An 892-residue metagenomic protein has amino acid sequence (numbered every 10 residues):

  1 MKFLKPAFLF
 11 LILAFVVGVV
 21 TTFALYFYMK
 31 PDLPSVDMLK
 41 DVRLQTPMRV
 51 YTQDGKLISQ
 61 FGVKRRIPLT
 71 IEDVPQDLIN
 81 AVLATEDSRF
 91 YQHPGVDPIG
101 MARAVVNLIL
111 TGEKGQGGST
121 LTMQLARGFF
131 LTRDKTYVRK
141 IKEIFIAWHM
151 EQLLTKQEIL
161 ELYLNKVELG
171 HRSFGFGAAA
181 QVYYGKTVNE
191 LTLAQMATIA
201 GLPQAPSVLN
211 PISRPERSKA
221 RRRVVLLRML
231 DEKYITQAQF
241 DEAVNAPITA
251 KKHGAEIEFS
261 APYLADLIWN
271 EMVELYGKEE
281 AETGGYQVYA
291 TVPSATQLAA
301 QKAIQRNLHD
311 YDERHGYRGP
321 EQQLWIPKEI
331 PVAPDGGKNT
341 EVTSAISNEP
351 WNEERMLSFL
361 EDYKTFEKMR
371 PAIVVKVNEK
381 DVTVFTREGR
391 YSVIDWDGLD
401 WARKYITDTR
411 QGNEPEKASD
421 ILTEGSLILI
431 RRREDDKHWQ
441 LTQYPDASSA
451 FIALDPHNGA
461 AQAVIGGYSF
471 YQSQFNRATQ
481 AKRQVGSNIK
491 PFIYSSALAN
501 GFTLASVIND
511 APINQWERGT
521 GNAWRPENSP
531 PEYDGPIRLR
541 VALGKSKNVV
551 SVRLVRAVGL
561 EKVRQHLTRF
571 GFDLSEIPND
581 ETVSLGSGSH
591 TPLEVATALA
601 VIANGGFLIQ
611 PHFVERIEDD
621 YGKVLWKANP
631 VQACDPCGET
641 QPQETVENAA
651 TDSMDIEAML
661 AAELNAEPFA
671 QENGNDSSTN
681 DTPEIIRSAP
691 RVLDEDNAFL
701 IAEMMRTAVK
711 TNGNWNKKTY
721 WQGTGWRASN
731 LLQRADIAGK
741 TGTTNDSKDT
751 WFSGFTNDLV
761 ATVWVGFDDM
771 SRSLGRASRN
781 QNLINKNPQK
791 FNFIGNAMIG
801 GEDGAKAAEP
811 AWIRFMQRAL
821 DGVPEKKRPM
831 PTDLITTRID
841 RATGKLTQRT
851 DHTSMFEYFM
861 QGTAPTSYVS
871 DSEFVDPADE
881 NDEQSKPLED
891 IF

Functional and structural regions predicted by a protein language model:
M1-Y51, R89, I109: N-terminal type II signal-anchor transmembrane helix that functions as the membrane-insertion/stop-transfer segment
T22, E113-E388, L554, Q565-R569 (+4 more regions): Non-catalytic, structured segments within soluble enzyme domains
I67-E72, T409-S419, Y444-S449, Q472-F492 (+2 more regions): Short active-site loop at a secondary-structure junction that contains or immediately precedes the catalytic residue(s)
L78, A290, S294-Q297, Q301-A303 (+9 more regions): A penicillin-recognizing enzyme superfamily signal
V82-L83, M229, A300, E379 (+7 more regions): Active-site SXXK
Y91-M101, F174-G177, T236-D241, F475 (+3 more regions): Short, well-structured active-site flanking segments
F129, V292, I508-I513, E527-F572 (+2 more regions): Active-site-adjacent helix/loop patches that line small-molecule binding or acyl-intermediate pockets
P247, L429, Q480-P536, I609-V631: Short, glycine/proline-biased beta-turn/loop segments that scaffold the active-site neighborhood
